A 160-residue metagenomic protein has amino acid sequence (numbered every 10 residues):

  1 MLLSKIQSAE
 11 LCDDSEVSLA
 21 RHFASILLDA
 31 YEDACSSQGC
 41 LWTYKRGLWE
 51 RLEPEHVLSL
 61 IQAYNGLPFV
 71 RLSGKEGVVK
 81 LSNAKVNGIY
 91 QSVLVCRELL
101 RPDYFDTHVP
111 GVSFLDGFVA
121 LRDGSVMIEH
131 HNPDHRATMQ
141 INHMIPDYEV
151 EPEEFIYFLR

Functional and structural regions predicted by a protein language model:
M1-E151: Intein modules and their embedded homing endonuclease domains
Y148-R160: Short, intrinsically disordered, charge-balanced linker/junction segments flanking boundaries in proteins
